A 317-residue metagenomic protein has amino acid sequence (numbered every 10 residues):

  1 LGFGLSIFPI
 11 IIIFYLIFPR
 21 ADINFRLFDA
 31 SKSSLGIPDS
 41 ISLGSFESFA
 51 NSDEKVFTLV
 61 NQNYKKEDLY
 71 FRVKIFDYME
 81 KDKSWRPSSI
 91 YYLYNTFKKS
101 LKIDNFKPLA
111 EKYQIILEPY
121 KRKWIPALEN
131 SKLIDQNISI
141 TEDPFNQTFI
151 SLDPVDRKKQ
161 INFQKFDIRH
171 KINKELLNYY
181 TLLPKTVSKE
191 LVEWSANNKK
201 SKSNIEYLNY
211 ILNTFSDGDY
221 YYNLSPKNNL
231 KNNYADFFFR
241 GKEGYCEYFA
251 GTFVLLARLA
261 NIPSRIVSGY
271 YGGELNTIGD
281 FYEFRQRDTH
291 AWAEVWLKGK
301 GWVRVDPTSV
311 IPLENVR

Functional and structural regions predicted by a protein language model:
L1-R317: Helix-boundary/low-complexity linker signature
